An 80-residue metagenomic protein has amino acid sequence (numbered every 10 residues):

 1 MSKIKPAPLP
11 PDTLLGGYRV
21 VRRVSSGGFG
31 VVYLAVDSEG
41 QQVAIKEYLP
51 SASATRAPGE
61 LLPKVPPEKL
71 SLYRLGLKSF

Functional and structural regions predicted by a protein language model:
M1-F80: Conserved ATP-binding/catalytic core of the eukaryotic-like protein kinase fold, especially serine/threonine kinases
